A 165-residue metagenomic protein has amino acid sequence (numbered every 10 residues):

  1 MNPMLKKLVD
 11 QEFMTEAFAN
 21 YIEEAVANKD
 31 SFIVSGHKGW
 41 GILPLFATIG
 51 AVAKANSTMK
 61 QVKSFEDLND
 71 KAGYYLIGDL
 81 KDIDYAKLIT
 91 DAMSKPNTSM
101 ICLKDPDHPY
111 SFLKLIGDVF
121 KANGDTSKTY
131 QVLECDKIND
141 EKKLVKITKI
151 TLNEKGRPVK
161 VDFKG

Functional and structural regions predicted by a protein language model:
M1-V9: Charged, amphipathic alpha-helical linker segments immediately N-terminal to NTP-binding catalytic cores
L8-N28: Pre-Walker A adenine-sensing motif
I22, K29-K54: Glycine-rich phosphate-binding P-loop
K29, A53, S57, P96 (+1 more regions): Conserved NTP-handling cores and scaffolds of large molecular machines
T48-V52, T90-S94, G117-F120: Short, solvent-exposed amphipathic alpha-helical segments in soluble enzyme and RNA/protein-processing domains
K54-D107: Conserved nucleotide-sensing/catalytic segment adjacent to the nucleotide-binding pocket in NTP-handling enzymes
P109-V119: Glycine-rich, charge-decorated loop segments at or immediately adjacent to ligand/cofactor-binding or catalytic sites
F120-G165: Conserved P-loop NTPase
